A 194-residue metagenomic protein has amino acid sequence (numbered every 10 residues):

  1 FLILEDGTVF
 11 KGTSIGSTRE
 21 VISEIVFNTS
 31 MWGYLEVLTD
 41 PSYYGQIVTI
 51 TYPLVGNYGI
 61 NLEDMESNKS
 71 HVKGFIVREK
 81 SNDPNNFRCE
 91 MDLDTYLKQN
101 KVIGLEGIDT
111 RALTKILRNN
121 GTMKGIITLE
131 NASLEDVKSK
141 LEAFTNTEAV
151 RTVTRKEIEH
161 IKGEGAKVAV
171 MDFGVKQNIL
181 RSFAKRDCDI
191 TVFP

Functional and structural regions predicted by a protein language model:
F1-P194: RNA-binding accessory domains that recognize and position tRNA/RNA substrates
